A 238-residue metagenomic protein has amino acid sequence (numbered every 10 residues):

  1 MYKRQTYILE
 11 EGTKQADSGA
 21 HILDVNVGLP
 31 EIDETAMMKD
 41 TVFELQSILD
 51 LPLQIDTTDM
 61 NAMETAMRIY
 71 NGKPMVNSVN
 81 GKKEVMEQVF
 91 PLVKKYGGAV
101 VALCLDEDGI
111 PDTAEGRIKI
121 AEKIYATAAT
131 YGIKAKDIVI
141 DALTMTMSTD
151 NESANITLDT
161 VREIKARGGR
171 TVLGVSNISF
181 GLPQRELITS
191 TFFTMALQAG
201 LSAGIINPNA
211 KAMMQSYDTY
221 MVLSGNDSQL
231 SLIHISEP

Functional and structural regions predicted by a protein language model:
Y2-Q5, L230-P238: Residue-level detector of conserved catalytic or cofactor/ligand-binding positions in enzyme active sites
T6-Q15, T189-F193: Short, acidic/polar
A16, M67-Y70, Q88-G97, T130-I133: Acidic (Asp/Glu)-rich catalytic clusters
A16-L51, T144-N151: Glycine-rich, proline-tolerant flexible connector loops at the mouths of alpha/beta enzymes
D24-G28, L51-D59, P74-K83: Catalytic beta/alpha-barrel core
E34-I55, N61, T65-Y70, L158-G169: Alpha-helix-loop-beta-strand connector modules within alpha/beta enzyme cores
K95-S231: Catalytic alpha/beta core domains of metabolic enzymes, predominantly
